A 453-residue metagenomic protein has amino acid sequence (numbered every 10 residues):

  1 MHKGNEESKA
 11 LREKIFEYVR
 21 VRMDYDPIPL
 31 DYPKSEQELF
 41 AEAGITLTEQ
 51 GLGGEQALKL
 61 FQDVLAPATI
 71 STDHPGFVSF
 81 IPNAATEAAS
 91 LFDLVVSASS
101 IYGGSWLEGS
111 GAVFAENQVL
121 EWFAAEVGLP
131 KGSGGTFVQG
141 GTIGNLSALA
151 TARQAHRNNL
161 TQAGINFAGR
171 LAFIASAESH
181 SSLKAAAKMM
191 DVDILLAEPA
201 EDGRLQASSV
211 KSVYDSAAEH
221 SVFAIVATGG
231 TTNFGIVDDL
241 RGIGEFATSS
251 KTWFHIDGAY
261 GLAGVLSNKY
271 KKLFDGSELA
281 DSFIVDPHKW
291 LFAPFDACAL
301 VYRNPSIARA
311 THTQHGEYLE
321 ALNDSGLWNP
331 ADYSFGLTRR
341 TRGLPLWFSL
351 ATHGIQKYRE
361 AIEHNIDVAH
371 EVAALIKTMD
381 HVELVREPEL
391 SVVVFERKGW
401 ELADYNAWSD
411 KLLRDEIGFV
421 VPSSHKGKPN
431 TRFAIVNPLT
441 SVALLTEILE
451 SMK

Functional and structural regions predicted by a protein language model:
M1-G132, G418, P429, E447: N-terminal entrance/gating region of PLP-dependent enzymes' catalytic architecture
F123-A150, A197-E198: Short loop-beta-helix segment that forms the pyridoxal 5′-phosphate
K131-G132, V385-S391, S424-N430: Short Gly/Ser/Thr- and Asp/Glu-enriched loop/turn motifs at secondary-structure junctions
S133, V222, D380-L384, I417-P422: A short linear hydrophobic-aromatic micro-motif
G144-R309: Conserved PLP-enzyme active-site core in the AAT-like
D275-K377, E387: Active-site C-terminal subdomain of aminotransferase-like
E383-L412: Conserved PLP-binding catalytic core of the aspartate aminotransferase-like
H425-K453: PLP-dependent enzyme catalytic core of the Aspartate aminotransferase-like
